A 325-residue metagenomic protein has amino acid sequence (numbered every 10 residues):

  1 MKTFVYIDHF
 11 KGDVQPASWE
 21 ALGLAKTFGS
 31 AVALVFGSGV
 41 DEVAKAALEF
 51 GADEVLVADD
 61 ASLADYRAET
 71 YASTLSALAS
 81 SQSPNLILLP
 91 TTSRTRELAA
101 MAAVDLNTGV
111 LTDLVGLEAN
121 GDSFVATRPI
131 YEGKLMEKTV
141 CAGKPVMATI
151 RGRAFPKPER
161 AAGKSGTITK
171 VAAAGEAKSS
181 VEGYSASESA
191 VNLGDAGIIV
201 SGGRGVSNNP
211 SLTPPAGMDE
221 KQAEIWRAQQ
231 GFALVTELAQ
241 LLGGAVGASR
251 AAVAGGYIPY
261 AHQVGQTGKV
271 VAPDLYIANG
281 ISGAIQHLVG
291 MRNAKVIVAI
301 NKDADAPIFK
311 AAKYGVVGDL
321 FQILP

Functional and structural regions predicted by a protein language model:
M1-P325: N-terminal glycine-rich FAD/FM-binding segment characteristic of electron-transfer flavoproteins
